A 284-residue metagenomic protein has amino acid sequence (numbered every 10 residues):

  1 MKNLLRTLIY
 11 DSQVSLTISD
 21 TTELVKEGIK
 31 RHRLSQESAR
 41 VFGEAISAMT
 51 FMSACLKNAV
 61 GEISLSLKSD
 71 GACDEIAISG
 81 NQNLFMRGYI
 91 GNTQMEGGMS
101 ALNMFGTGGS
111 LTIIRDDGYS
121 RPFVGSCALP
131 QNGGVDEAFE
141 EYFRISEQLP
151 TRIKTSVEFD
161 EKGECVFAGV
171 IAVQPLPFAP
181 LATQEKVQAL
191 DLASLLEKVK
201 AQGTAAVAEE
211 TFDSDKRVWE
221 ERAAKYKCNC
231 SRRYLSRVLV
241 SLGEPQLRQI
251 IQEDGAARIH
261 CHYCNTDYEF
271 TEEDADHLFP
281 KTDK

Functional and structural regions predicted by a protein language model:
M1-W219: Interaction interfaces in information-processing and related assembly proteins
A189-K284: Cys/His-clustered metal-coordination modules, chiefly Zn-binding fingers
